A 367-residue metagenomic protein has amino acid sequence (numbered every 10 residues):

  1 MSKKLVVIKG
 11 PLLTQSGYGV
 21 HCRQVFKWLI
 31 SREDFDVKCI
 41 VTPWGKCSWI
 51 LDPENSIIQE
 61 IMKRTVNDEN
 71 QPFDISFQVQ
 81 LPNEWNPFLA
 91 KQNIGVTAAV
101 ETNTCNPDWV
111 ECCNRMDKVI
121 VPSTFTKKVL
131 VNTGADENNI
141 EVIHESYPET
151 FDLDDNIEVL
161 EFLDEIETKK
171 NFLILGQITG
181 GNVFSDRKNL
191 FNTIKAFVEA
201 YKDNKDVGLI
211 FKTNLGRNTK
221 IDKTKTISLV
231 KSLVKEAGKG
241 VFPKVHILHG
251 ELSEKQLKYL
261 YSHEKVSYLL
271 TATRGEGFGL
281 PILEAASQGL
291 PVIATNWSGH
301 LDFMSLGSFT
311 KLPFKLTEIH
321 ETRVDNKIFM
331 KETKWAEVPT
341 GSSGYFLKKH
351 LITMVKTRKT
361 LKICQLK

Functional and structural regions predicted by a protein language model:
M1-P72, G208: N-terminal pre-catalytic "stem/leader" segment of glycosyltransferase-like enzymes
V7-K9, K46-V131: Extended catalytic core of nucleotide-activated donor transferases of GT-like folds
H21-R23, W28, T150-Q256: Conserved catalytic-core segment of nucleotide-activated headgroup transferases in glycan assembly
D117-K128, D136-D155, L312: Donor nucleotide-sugar binding/catalytic pocket of nucleotide-sugar-dependent glycosyltransferases
Y259-G277, S287-L290: Acidic donor-binding loop of glycosyltransferase active sites
P291-A294, T310-K311: Short hydrophobic beta-strand element within catalytic cores of glycosyltransferases and related nucleotide-activated
L301-K349: Change "using UDP/GDP/dTDP sugars" to "using nucleotide sugars
T340, K348-L366: Conserved donor-nucleotide binding/catalytic region of nucleotide-linked donor-dependent transferases
